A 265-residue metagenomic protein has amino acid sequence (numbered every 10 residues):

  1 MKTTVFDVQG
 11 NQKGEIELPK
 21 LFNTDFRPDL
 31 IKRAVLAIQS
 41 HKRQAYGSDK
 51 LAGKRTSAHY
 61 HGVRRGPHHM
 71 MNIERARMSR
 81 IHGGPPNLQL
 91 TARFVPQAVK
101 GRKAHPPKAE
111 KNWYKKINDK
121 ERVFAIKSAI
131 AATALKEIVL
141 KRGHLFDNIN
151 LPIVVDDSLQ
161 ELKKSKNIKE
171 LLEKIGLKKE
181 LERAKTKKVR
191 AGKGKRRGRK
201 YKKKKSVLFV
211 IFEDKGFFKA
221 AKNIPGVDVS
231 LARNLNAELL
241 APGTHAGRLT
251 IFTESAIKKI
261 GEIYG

Functional and structural regions predicted by a protein language model:
F6-D7: Hydrophobic alpha-helical segments, especially N-terminal targeting/anchoring helices
G14-D157, L162-K203: Basic, glycine/proline-rich low-complexity segments that contact nucleic acids
G192-F218, K222-G265: Oxyanion/phosphate-interacting regions
